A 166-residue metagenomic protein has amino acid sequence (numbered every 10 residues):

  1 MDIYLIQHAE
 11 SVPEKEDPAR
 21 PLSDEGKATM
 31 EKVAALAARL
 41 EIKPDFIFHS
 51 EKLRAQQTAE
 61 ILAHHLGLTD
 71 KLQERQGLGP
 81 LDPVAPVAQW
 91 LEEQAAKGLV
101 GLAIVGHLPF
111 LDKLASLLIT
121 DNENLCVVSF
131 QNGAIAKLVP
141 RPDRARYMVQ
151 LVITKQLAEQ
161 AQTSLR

Functional and structural regions predicted by a protein language model:
D2-A85, Q89, L111, C126 (+2 more regions): Active-site-proximal alpha-helix that buttresses catalytic centers in soluble enzyme cores
I3, V100-A103, I135: Residue-level preference for the first positions of well-ordered beta-strands
L40-I42, Q94-V100: Glycine-rich phosphate-binding loop signature in dinucleotide/nucleotide-binding domains
I61-L62, L117-L118, R141: Residue-level signal for well-ordered alpha-helical positions
E92, D112-T120, A136: A broadly conserved amphipathic alpha-helix scaffold signal in soluble, globular proteins
L99-A115: A glycine-rich beta-strand to alpha-helix segment that forms a phosphate/ribose-binding loop at ligand/cofactor sites
N122-M148, T154-L157: Domain-level recognition of soluble alpha/beta enzyme cores, biased toward histidine phosphatases/phosphomutases
Q156-S164: Short, cationic low-complexity segments
